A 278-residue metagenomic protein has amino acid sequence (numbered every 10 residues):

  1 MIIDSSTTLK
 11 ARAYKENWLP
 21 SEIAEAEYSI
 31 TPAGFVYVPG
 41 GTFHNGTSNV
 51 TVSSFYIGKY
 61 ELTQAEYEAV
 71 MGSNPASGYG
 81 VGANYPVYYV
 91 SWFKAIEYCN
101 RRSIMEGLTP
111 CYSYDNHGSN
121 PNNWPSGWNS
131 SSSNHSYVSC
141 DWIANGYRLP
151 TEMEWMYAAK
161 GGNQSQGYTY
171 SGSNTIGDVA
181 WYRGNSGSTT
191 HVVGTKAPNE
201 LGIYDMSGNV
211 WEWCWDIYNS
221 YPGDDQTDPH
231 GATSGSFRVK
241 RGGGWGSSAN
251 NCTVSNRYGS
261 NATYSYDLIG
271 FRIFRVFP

Functional and structural regions predicted by a protein language model:
M1-I2, P75-S77: Extracellular beta-sheet repeat scaffolds used for adhesion and glycan interaction
M1-P32: Short, compositionally stereotyped local motifs that mark structural "simplifiers"
A24, G34, P39, T51-S53 (+12 more regions): Residues that flank catalytic or metal-binding motifs in active/ligand-binding sites
P32-A76, A83-I104, S207-G208, E212 (+1 more regions): A short glycine-rich, aromatic-capped structural motif
F43, G82-D178, W213, N219: Short, well-ordered surface patches within globular domains
S133-A144, G177-S207, Y258-T263: Short, well-ordered junction/capping motifs at the entry into regular secondary structure
N163-Q164, T175, S186-T189, M206 (+1 more regions): Surface-exposed recognition segments
